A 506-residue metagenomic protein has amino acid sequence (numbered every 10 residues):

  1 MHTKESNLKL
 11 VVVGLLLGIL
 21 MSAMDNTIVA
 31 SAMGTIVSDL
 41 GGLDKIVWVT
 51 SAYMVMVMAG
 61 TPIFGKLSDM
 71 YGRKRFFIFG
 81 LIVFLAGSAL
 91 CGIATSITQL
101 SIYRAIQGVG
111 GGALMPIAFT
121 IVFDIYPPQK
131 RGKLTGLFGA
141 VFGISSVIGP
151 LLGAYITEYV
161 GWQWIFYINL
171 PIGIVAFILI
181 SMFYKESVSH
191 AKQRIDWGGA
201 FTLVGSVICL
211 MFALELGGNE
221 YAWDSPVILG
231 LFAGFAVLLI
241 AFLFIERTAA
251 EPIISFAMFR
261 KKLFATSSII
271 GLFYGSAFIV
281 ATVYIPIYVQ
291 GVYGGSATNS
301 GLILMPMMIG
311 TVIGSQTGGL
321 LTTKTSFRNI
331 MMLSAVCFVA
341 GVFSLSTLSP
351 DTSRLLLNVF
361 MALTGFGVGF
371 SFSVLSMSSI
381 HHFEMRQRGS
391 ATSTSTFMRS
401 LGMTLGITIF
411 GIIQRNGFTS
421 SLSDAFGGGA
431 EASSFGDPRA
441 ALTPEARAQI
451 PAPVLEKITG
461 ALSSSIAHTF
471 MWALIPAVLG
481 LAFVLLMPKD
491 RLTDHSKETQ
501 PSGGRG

Functional and structural regions predicted by a protein language model:
M1-E5, F177-V204, N219, R247-K262 (+2 more regions): Flexible interhelical linker loops that connect adjacent transmembrane helices in multi-pass membrane transporters
V11-M24, V29-S31, V49-A52, G198 (+5 more regions): 12-transmembrane solute porter fold
A32-M58, T298-N299: Extracellular/periplasmic helix-loop-helix junction of adjacent transmembrane segments in MFS-like secondary
G41, Y71-G72, Y126-Q129, V160 (+4 more regions): Membrane-helix interface residues
V55-A59, A89, G143, V147 (+4 more regions): Hydrophobic/small/kink-forming positions within alpha-helical transmembrane segments of polytopic membrane proteins
T61-G199, L216: Helix-loop-helix hairpins in multi-pass membrane proteins, especially solute transporters
V175, S400-L486, D494-G506: Hydrophobic transmembrane architecture of multi-pass small-molecule transporters
